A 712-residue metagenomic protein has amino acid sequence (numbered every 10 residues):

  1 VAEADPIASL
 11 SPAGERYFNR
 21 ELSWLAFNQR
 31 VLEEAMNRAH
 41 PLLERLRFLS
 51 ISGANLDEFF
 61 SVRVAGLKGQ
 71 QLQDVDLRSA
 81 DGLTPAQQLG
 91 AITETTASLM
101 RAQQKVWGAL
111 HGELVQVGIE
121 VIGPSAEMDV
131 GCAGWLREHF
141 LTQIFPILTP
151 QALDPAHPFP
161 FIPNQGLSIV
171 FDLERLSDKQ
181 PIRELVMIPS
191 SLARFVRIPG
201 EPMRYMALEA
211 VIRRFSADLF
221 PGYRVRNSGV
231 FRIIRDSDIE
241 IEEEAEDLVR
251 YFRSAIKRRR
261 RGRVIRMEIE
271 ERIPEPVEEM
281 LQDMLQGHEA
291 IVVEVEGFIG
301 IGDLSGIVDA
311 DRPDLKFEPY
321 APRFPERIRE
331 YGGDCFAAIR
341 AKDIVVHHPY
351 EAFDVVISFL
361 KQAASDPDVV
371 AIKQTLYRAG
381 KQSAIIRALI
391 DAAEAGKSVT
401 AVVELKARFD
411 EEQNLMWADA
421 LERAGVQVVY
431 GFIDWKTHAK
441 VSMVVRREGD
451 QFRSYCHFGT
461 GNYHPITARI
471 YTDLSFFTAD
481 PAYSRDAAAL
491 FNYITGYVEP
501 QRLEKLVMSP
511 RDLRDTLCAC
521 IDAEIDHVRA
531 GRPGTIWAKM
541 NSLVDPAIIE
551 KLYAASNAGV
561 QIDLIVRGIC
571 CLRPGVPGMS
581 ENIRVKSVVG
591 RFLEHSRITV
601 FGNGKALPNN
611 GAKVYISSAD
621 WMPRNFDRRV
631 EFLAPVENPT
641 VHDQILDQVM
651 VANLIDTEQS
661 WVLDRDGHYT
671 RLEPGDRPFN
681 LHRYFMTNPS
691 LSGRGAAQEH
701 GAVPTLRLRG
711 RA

Functional and structural regions predicted by a protein language model:
V1-I536, A554-A558, C570-E594, I598-A712: N-terminal localization/anchoring segments of enzymes in phospholipid and broader phosphate metabolism
N541: Cofactor-pocket helix-loop regions in the catalytic cores of large enzyme subunits
Q561-I565: Hydrophobic alpha/beta core scaffold segments
